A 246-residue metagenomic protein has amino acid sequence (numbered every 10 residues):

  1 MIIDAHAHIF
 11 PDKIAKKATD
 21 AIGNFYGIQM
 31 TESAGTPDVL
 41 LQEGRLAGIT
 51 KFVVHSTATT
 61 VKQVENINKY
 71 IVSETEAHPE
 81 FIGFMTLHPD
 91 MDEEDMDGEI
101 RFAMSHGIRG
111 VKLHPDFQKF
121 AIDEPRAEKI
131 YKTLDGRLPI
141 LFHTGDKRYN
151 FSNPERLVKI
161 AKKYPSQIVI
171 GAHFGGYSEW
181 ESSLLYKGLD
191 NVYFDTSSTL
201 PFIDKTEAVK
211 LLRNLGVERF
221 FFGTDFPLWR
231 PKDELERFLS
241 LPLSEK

Functional and structural regions predicted by a protein language model:
M1-K62: An N-terminally biased module of ancient metal coordination in phosphate/nucleic-acid-related enzymes
H6, G44, I71, A103 (+6 more regions): Conserved, mostly hydrophobic/aromatic
H6-D12, H114, H143, H173: Histidine-centered divalent metal-coordination motifs
A18-G27, P165, G188-N191, E236-L243: Short glycine/proline- and charge-enriched loop/turn segments that cap or connect secondary-structure elements
V39-E43, I67-E74, E99-A103, R126-I130 (+4 more regions): A general structural detector for well-ordered alpha-helical segments in enzyme core domains, enriched
T50-K51, T59-L141, D146-K147, G188-D190 (+1 more regions): Active-site gating/metal-coordination segments in enzymes
R109-G110, F120-F221: Catalytic pocket-lining loop regions of alpha/beta-barrel enzymes, especially the amidohydrolase/enolase/GH5 lineages
V217-K246: His/Asp/Glu-enriched, well-ordered alpha-helical/loop segment that forms or immediately abuts the divalent-metal
